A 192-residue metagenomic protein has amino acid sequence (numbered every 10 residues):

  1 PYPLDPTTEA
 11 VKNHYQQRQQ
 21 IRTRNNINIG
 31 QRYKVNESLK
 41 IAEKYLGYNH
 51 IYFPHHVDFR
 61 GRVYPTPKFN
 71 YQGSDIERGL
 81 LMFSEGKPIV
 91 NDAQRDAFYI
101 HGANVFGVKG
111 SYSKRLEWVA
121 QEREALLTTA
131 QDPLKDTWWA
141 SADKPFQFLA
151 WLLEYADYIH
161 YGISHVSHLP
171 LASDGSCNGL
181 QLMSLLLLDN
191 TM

Functional and structural regions predicted by a protein language model:
P1-M192: Non-catalytic nucleic-acid-binding interfaces of large nucleic-acid enzymes and RNP effectors
